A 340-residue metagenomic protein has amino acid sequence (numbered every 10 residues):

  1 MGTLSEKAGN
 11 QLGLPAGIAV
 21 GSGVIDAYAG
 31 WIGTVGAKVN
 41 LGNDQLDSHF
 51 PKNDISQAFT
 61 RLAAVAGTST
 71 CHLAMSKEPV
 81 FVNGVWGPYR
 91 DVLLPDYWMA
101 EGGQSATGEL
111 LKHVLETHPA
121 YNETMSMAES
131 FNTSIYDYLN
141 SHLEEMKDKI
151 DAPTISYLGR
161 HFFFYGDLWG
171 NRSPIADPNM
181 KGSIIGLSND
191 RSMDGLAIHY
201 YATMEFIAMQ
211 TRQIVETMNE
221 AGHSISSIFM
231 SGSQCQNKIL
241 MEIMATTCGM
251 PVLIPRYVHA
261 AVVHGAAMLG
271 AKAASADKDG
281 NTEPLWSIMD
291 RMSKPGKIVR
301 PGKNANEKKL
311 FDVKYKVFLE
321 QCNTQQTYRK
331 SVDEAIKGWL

Functional and structural regions predicted by a protein language model:
M1-K7, G21-S22, S56-A58, T68-L340: Glycine/Thr-rich phosphate-binding loops that ligate phosphate moieties of nucleotide and other phosphorylated ligands
S5-L14, V24-R61: Conserved phosphate-binding catalytic cores of ATP/NTP-utilizing and phosphoryl-transfer enzymes
A16-V20: The feature identifies polytopic integral membrane transport proteins across all domains of life
